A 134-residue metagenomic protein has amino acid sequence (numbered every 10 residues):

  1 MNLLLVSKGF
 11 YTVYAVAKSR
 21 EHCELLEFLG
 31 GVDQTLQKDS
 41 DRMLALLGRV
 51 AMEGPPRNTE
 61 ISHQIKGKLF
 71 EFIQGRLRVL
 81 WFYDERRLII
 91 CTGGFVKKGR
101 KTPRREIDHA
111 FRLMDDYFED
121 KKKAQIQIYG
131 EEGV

Functional and structural regions predicted by a protein language model:
M1-R76, R86-I89, V96-V134: Basic, Lys/Arg-enriched alpha-helical interface segments
